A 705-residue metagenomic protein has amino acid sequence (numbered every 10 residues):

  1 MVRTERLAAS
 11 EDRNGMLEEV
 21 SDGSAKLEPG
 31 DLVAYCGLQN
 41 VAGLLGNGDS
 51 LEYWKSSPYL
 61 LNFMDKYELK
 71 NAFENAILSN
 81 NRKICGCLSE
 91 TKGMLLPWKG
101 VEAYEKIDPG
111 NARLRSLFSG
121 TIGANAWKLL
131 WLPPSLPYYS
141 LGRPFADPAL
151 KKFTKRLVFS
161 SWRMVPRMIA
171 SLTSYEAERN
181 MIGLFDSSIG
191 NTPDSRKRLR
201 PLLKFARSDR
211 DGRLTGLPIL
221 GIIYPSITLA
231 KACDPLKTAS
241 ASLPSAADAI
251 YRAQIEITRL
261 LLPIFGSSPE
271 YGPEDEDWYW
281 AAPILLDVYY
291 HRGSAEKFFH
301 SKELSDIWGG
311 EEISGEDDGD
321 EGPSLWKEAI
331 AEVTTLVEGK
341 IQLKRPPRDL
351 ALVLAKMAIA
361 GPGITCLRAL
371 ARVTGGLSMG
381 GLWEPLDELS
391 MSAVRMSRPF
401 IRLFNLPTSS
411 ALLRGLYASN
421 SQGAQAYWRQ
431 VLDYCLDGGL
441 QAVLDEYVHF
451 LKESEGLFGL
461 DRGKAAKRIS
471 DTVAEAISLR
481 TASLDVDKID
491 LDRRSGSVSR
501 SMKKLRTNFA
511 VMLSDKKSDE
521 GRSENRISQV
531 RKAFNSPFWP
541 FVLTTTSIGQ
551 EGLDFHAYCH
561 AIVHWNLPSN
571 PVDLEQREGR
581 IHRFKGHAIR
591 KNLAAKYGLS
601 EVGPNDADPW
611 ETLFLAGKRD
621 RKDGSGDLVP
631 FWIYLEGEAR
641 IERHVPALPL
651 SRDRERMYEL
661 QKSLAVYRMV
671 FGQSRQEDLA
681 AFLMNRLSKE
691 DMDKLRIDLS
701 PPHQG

Functional and structural regions predicted by a protein language model:
M1-V542, S547-G705: Helicase-associated low-complexity regulatory tails and linkers flanking the ATPase motor
